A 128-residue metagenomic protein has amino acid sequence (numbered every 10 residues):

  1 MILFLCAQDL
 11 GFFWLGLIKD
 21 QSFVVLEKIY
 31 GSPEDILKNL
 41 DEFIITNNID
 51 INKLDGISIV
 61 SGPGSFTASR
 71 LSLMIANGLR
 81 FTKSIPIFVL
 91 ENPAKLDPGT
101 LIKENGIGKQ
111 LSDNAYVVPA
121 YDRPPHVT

Functional and structural regions predicted by a protein language model:
M1-K38, I45-N52, T82-T128: Oxyanion-binding and handling regions
Y30, S65-F66: A generic secondary-structure micro-motif detector that highlights 1-2 residue hydrophobic/ambivalent hotspots embedded
G56-S61, T67-I85: DPxDG-like acidic metal-binding loop motif
